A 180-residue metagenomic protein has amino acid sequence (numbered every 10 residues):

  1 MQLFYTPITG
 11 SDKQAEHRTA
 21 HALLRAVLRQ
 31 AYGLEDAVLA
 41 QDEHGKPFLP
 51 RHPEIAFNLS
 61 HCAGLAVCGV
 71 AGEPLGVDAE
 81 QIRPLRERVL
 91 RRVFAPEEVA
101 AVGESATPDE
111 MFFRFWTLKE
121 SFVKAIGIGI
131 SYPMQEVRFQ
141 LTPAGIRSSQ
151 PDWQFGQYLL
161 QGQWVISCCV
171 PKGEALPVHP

Functional and structural regions predicted by a protein language model:
M1-P180: Core catalytic alpha/beta fold that binds nucleotide/phospho-ligands
